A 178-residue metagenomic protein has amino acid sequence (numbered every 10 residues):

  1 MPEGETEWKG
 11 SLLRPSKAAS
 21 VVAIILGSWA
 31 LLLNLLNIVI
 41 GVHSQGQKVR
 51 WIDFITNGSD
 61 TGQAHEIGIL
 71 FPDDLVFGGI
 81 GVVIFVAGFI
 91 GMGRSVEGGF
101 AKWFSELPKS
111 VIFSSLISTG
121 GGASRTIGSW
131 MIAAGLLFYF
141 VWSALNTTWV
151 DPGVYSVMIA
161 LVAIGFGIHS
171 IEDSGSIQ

Functional and structural regions predicted by a protein language model:
P2, G99-A123: Membrane-interfacial, low-structure loops and terminal tails that flank and connect transmembrane helices in multi-pass
T6-L31: Alpha-helical transmembrane segments and their helix-start/interface "positive-inside/aromatic belt" motifs in integral
L12, I55-G78: Membrane-interface segments at the starts/ends of alpha-helical transmembrane spans
L33-G58: Membrane-helix interface motif
N34-L36, I127-V154: Alpha-helical transmembrane segments and their membrane-interface junctions in multi-pass membrane proteins
D53-T56, V154-Q178: Alpha-helical transmembrane segments and their immediate juxtamembrane interface regions
I69-G79, W149-A160: Hydrophobic alpha-helical transmembrane segments
I84-P108: Membrane-water interface of transmembrane alpha-helices
